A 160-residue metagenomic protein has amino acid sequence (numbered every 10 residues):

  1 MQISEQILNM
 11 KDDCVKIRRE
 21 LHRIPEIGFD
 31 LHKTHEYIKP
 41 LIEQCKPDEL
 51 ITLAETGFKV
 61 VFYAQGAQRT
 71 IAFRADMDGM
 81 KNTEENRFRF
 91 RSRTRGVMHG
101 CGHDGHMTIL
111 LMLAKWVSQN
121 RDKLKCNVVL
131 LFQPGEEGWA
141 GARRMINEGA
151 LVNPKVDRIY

Functional and structural regions predicted by a protein language model:
M1-H99, T108, K115-L124: Acidic/His- and Gly-rich active-site-bordering loop/insert found across diverse amide/peptide-bond hydrolases
C101-H103: Membrane-interface loop-to-helix entry segments
G105-Y160: Acidic/histidine-rich catalytic neighborhood of metal-dependent amide-processing enzymes
